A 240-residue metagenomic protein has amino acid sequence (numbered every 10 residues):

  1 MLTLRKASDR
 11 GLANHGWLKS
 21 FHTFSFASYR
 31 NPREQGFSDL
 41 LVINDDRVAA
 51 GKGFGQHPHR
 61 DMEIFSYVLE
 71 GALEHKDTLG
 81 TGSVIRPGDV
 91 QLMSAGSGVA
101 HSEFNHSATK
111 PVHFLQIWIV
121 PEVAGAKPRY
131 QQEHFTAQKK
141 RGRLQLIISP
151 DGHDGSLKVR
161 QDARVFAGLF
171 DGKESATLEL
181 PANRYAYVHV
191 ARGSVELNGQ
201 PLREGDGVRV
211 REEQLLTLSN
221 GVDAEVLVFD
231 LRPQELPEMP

Functional and structural regions predicted by a protein language model:
M1-P240: Jelly-roll (double-stranded beta-helix
